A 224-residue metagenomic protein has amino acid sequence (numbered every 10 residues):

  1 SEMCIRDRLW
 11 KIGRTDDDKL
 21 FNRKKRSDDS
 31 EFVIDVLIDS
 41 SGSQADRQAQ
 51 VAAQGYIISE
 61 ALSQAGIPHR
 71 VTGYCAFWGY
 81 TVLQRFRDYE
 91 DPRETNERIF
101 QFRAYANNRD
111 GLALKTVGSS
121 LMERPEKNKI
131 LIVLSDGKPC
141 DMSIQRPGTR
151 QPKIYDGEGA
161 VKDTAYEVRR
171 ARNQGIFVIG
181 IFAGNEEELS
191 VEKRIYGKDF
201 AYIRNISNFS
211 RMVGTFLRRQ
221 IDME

Functional and structural regions predicted by a protein language model:
S1-E2, R6-E224: Acidic, glycine-rich A-domain
